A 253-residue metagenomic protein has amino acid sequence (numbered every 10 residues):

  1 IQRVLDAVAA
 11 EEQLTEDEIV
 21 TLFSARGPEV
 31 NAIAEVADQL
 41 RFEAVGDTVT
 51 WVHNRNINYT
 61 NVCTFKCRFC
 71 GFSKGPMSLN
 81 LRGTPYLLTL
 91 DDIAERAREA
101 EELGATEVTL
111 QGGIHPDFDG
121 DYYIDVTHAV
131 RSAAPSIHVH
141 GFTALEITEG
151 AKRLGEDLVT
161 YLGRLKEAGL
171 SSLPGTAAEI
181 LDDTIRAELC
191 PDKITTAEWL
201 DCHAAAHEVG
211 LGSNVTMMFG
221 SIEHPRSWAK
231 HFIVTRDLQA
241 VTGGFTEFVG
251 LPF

Functional and structural regions predicted by a protein language model:
I1-T64: Flexible, acidic/Gly-rich N-terminal and inter-domain linker regions that tether and position cofactor-handling modules
E11, A37, C67, L110 (+3 more regions): Conserved, mostly hydrophobic/aromatic
V49-D92, H115: Canonical Radical SAM [4Fe-4S] cluster-binding loop centered on the CxxxCxxC motif and its immediate flanking residues
P76-M77, E107-T109, I114-D117, A144-K152 (+4 more regions): Conserved radical SAM core fold
L79-A94, H115-K166, A178-E179, I194-E198 (+1 more regions): Canonical radical SAM enzyme core domain
D91-G112: Short Fe-S-cluster ligation motifs
A134, H138, K166-A178, A197-F253: Conserved C-terminal portion of the radical SAM core fold that forms the substrate/S-adenosylmethionine-binding
